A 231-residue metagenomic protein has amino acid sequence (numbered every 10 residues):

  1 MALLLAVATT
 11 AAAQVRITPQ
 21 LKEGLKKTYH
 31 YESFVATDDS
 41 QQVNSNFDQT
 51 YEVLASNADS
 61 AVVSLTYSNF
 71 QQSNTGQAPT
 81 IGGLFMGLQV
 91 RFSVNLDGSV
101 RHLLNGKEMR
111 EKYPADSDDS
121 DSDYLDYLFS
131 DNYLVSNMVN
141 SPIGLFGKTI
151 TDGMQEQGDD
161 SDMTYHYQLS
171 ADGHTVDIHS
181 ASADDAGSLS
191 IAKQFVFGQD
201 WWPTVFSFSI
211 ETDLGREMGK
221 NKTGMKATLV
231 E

Functional and structural regions predicted by a protein language model:
M1-A2, Y51, Q89, V100-R101 (+1 more regions): Generic N-terminal initiation segments characterized by hydrophobic and/or small/turn-forming residues
M1-I17: Bacterial Sec-dependent N-terminal signal peptides
Q14-V94, K148-E231: Acidic, serine/threonine-rich low-complexity disordered tracts
D97-D177, D184-D185: Solvent-exposed helix/loop surface patches that form functional interfaces
